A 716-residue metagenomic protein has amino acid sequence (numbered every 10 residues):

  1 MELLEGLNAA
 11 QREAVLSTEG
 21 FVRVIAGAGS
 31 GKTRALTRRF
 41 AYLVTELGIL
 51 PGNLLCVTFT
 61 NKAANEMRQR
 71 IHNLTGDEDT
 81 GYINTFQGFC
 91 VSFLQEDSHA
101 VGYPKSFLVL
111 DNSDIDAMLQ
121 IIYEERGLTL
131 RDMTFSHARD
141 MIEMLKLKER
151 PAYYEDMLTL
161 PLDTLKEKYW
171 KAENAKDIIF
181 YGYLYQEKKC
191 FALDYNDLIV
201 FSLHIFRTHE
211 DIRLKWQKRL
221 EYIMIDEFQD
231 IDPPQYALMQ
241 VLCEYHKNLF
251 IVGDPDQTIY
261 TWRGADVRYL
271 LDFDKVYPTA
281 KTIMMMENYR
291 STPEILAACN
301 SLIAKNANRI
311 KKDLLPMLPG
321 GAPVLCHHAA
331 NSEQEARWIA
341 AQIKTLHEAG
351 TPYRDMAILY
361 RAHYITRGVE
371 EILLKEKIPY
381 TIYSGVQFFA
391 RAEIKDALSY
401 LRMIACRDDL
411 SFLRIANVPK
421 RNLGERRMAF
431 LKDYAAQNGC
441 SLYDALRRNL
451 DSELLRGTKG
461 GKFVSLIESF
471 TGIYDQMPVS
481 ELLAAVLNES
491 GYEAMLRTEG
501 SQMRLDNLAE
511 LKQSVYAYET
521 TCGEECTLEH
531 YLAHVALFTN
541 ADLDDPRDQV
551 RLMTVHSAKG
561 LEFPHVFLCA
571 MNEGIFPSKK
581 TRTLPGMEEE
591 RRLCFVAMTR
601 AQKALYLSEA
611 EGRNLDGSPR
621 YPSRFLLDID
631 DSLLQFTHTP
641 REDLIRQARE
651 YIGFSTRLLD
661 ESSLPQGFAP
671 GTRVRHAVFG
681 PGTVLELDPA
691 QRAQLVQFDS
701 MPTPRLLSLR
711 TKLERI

Functional and structural regions predicted by a protein language model:
M1-K105, V109, D116, C190 (+3 more regions): P-loop NTPase Walker
G6-L16, G20-I25, A35, L55 (+6 more regions): Conserved helicase NTPase motor core
A14-T18, R23, E78-G81, H99-D197 (+4 more regions): ATP-hydrolysis module of ASCE/P-loop NTPase motor domains, specifically the Walker B Asp-Glu catalytic pair
G20, I49-N53, D79, Y245-N248 (+8 more regions): Short glycine-/polar-rich loops that comprise or flank the Walker A/P-loop and associated switch/sensor motifs
V24, S30-L36, P278-K281, M286-P379 (+4 more regions): Helicase P-loop NTPase motor core
F89-D97, D256-T261, R290, Y383-A405: Short alpha-helix plus adjacent loop in nuclease-associated cores
L165, Y169, P352, T366 (+3 more regions): Conserved helicase C-terminal RecA-like lobe
A570-I716: C-terminal accessory regions
